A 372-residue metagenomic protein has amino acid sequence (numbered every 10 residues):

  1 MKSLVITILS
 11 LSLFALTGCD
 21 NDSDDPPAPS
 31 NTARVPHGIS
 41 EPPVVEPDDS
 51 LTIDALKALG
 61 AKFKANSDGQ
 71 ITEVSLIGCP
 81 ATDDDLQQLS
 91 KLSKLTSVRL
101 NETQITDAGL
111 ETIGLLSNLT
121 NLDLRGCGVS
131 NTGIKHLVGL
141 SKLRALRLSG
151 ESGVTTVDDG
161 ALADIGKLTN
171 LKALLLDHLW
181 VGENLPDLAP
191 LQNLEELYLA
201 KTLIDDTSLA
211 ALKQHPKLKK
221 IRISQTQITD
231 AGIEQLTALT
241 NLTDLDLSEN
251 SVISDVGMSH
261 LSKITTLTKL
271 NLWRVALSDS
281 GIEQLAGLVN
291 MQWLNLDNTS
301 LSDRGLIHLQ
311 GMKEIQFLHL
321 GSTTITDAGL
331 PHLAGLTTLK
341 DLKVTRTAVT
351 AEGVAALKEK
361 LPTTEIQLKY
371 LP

Functional and structural regions predicted by a protein language model:
M1-V5: Positively charged n-region of N-terminal signal peptides that target proteins for export
T7-A15: Bacterial N-terminal signal peptides
C19-D22: Bacterial signal peptide processing site
P27-L59: Post-signal peptide N-terminal segment of mature Sec-exported envelope proteins
N66-Q88, K94-V129, K142-D164, N170-N184 (+9 more regions): Concave beta-strand-loop units of leucine-rich repeat
